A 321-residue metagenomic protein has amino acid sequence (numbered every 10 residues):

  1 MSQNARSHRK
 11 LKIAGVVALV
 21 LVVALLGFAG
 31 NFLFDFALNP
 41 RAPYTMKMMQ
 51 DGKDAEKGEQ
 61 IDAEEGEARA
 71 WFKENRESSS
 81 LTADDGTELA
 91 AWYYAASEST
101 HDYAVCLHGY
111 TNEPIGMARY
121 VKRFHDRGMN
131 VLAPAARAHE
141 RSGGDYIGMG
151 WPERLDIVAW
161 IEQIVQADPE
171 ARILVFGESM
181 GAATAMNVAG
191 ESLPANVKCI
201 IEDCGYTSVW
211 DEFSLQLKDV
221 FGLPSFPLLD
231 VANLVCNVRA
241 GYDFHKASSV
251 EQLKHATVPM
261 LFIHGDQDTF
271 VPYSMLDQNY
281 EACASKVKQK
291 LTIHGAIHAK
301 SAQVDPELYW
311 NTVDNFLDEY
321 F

Functional and structural regions predicted by a protein language model:
L21-T82: An N-terminal hydrophobic leader/cap segment in hydrolases
V121-G143: Conserved alpha/beta-hydrolase
I147-D168: Alpha/beta-hydrolase active-site loop
N187-Y242: Hydrolase active-site cap/lid region
S249, V258, P272-E281: Short alpha-helix in the alpha/beta-hydrolase fold that links the catalytic acid
H255-T257, F262-H264, D268: Short beta-strand/loop motif that positions the catalytic acidic residue of the alpha/beta-hydrolase fold
D266-V271, A299-K300: Acidic catalytic loop of the alpha/beta-hydrolase fold
A296-E307: Catalytic histidine-centered segment of alpha/beta-hydrolase-like enzymes
